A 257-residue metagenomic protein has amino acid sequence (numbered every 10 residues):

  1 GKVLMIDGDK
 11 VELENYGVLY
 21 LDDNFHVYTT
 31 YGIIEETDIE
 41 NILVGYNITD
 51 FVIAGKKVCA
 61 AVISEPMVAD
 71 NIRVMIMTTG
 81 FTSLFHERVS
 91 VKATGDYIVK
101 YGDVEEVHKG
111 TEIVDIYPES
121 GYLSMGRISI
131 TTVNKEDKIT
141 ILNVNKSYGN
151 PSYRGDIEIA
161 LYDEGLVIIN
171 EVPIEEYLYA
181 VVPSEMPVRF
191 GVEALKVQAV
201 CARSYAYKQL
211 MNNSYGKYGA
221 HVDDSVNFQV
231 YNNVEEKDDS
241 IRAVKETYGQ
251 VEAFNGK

Functional and structural regions predicted by a protein language model:
G1-K257: Conserved, single-site charged/polar hotspot
